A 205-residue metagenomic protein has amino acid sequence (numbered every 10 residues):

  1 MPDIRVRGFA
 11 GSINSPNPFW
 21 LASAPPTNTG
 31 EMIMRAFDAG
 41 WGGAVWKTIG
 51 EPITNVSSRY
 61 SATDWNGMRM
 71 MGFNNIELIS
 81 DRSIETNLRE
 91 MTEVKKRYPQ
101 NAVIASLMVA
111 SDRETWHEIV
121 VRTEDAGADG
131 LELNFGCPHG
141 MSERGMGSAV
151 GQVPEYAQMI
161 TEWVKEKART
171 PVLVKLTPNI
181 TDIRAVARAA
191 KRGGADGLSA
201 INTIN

Functional and structural regions predicted by a protein language model:
M1-I104, M108-R113, H117-E118: N-terminal capping/small domains of soluble enzymes
I33-A39, G43, R89, K96 (+1 more regions): Alpha/beta enzyme core
